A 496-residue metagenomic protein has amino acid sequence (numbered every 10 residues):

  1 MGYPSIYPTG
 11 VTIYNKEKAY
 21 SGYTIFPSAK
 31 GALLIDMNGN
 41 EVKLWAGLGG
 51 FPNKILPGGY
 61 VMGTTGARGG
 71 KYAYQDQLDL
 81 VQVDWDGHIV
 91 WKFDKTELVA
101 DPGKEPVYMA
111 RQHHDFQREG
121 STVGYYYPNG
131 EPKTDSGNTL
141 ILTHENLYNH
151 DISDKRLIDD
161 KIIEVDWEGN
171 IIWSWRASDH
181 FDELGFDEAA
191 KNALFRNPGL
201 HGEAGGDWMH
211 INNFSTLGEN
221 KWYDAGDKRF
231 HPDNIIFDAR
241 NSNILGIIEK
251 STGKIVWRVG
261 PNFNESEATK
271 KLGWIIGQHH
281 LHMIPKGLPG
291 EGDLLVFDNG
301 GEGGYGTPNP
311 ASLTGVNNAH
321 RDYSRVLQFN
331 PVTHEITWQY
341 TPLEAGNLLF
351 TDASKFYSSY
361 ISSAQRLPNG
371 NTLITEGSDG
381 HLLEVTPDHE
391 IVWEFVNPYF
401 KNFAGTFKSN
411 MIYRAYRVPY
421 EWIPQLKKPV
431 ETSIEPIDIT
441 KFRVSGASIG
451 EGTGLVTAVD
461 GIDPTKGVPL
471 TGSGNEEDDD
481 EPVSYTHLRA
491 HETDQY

Functional and structural regions predicted by a protein language model:
M1-S484: Histidine-/acidic-rich catalytic cores in large beta-rich domains
Y485-T493: Conserved small/polar residues in nucleotide/adenosyl-binding loops
Y496: Cationic, low-complexity basic patches in intrinsically disordered or flexible, solvent-exposed regions
